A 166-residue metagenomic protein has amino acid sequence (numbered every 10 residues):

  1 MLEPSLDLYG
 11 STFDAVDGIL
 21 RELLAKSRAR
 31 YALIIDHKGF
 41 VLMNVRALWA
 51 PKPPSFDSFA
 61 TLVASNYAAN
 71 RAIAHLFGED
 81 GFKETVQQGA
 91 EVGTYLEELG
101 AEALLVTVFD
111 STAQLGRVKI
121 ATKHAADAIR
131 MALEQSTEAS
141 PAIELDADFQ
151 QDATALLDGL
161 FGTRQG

Functional and structural regions predicted by a protein language model:
M1-Y31, K38, L42-G166: Acidic, low-complexity cytosolic segments
